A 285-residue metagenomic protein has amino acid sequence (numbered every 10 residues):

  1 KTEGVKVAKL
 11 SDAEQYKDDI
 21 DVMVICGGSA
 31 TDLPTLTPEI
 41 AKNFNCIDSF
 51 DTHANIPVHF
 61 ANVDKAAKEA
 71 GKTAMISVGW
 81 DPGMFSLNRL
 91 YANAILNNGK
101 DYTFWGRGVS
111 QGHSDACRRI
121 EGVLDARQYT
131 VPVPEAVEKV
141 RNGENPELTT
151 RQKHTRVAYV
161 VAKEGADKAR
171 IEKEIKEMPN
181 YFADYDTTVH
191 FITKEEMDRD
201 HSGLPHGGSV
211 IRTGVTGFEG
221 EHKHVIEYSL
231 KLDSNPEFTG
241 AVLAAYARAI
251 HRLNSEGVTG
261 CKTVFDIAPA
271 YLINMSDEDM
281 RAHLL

Functional and structural regions predicted by a protein language model:
K1-E14, V109-A247: C-terminal substrate-binding/catalytic lobe of Rossmann-fold NAD(P)-dependent oxidoreductases
K1-K42, T150-K153: N-terminal glycine-/serine-/threonine-rich beta1-alpha1-beta2 phosphate-ribose binding loop of Rossmann-like
A30, H53-I56, S77-S86, R107-Q111 (+2 more regions): Gly/Ser/Thr-rich loops at beta-strand to alpha-helix junctions that form or flank small-molecule/cofactor-binding
D48-S49, A74-V78, F104, R127-Q128: General beta-strand structural signal in soluble alpha/beta enzymes
F50-A74: Rossmann-fold NAD(P)-binding glycine/threonine-rich loop
K68-N93, L243: Short alpha-helices
M84-K100, D115-D125, A249: Oxidoreductase and adenylate-handling cofactor-binding alpha/beta cores
G220, H224-L285: NAD(P)-dependent Rossmann-like dehydrogenase/reductase catalytic/cofactor-binding core
